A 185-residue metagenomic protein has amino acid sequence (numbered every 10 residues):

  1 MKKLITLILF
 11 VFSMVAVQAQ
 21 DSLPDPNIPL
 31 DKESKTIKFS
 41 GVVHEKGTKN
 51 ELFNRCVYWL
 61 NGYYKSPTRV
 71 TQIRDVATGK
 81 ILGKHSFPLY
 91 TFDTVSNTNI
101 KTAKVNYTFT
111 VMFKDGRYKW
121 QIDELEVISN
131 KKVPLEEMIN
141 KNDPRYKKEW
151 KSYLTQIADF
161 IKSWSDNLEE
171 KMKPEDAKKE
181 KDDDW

Functional and structural regions predicted by a protein language model:
M1-L23: Bacterial Sec-dependent N-terminal signal peptides
A19-W185: Ser/Thr-rich, low-complexity intrinsically disordered terminal regions
